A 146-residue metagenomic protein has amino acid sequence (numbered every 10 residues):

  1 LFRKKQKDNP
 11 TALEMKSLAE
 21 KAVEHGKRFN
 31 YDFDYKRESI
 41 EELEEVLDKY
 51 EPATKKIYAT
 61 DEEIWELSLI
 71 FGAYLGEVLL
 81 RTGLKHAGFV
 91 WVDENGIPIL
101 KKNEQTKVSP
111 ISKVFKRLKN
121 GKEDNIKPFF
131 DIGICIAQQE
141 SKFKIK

Functional and structural regions predicted by a protein language model:
L1, A12, A19, E24 (+4 more regions): Domain-length accessory/inserted modules outside core catalytic folds
L1-W65: N-terminal low-complexity, intrinsically disordered segments
F2, F29, F33, F71 (+4 more regions): Phenylalanine-focused residue identity feature
L18, G76-E77, P128-G133: Residue-level signal for functionally critical sites in structured catalytic/ligand-binding pockets
H25, F29, F33, Y50-I57 (+5 more regions): Short secondary-structure junctions and interdomain/linker hinges
R37, E41, E45, E62-E66 (+3 more regions): A sequence-level detector of short, solvent-exposed, charge-rich linear segments
E62-K119: Amphipathic protein-protein interaction modules
I99-K146: A recognition module on extended beta-rich or small alphabeta surfaces enriched in W/G with H and D/E
